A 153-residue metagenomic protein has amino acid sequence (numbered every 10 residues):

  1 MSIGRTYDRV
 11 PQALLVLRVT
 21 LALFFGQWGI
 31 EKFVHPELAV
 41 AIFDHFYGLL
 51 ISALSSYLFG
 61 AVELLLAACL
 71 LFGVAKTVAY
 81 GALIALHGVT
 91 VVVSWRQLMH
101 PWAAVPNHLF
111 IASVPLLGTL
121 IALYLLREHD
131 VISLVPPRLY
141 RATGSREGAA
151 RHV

Functional and structural regions predicted by a protein language model:
M1-V34, A53-A61, L65, F72-V153: Extended, low-polarity transmembrane helix blocks
S2, F33-L50: Membrane-interface interhelical connector segments
